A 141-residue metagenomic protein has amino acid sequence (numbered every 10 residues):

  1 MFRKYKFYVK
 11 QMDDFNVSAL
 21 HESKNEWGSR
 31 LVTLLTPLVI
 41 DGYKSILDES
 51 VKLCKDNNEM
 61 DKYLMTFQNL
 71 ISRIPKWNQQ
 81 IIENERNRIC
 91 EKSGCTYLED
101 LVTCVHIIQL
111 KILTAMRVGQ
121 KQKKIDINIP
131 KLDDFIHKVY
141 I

Functional and structural regions predicted by a protein language model:
F2-I127, K131: Extended alpha-helical interaction segments
P130-I141: Elongated alpha-helical scaffolds
